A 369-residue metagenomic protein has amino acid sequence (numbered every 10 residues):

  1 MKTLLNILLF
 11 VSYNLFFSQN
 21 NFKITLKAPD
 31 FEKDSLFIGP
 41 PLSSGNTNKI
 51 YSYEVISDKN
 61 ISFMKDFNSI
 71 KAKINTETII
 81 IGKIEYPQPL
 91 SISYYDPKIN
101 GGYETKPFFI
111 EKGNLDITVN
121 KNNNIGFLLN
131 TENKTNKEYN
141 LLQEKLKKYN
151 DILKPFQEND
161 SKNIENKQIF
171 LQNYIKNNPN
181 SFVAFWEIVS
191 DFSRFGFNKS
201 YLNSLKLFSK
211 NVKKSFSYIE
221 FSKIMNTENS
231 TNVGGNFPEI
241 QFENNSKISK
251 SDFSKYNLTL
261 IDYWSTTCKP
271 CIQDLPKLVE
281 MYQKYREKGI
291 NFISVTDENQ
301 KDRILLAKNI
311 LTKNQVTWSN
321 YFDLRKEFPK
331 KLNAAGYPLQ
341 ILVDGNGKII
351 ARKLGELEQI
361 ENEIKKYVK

Functional and structural regions predicted by a protein language model:
M1-L26: Bacterial Sec-dependent N-terminal signal peptides
Q19-N166: A non-transmembrane, solvent-exposed segment enriched in polar/low-complexity residues
I74-N100, I164-G234: N-terminal targeting signals for export/organelle localization
I219-S251, E363-I364, K369: N-terminal "domain-start" segment that seeds a small globular fold
N257, Y263-E280: Conserved redox-active cysteine motifs that mediate thiol-disulfide chemistry, especially di-cysteine Cys-X(1-2)-Cys
L258-T259, P338: Alpha/beta-hydrolase fold active-site loops
Q273-N314, L324-K331, N362-E363: Structural microenvironment flanking redox-active thiols in thiol-disulfide oxidoreductases
K313-V316, D323-V368: Thiol/disulfide oxidoreductase modules built on the thioredoxin-like
